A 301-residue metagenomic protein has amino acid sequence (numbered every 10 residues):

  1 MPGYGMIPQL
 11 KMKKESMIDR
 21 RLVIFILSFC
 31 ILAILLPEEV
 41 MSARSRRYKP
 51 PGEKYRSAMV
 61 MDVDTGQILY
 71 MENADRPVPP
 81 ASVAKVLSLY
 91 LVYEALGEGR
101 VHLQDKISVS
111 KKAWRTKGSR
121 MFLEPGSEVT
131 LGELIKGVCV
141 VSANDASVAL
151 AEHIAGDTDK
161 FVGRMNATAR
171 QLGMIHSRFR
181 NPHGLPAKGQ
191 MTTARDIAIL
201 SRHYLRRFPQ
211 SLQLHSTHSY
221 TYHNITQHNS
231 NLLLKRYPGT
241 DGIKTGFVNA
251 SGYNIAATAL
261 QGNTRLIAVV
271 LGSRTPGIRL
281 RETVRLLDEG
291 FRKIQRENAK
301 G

Functional and structural regions predicted by a protein language model:
P2-S57, M61-D64, R100-H102, R292-G301: N-terminal secretory targeting signals
M17-I18, S82, D241, P276: Short alpha-helical segments used as structural interaction elements across diverse proteins
I18-D19, H102, V109-S110, N229 (+2 more regions): Alpha-helix initiation/capping motif
D19-R21, E53, S57, V109 (+4 more regions): Hydrophobic alpha-helical context, especially transmembrane and signal-peptide helices
R21-L22, V86, L286: Hydrophobic alpha-helical segments, especially transmembrane helices and their immediate juxtamembrane helical caps
I34, P50-G52, G99-V101, R115 (+5 more regions): A generic structural signal for short, solvent-exposed coil/turn residues that cap or connect secondary-structure
M41-R195, R202-R206: Active-site-adjacent loops and short helices of periplasmic peptidoglycan-processing enzymes
M174-R178, P186-G301: Domain-terminus/edge residues, biased toward the C-terminal soluble/receptor-binding domains of extracytoplasmic
